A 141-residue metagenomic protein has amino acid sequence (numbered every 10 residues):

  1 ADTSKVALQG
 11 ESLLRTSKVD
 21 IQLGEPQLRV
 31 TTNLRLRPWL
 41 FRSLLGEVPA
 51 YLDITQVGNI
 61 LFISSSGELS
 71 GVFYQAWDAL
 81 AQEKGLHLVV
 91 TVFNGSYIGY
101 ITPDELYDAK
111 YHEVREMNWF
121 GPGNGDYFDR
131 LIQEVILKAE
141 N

Functional and structural regions predicted by a protein language model:
A1-N141: Non-catalytic substrate/cofactor recognition surfaces at enzyme active-site rims
